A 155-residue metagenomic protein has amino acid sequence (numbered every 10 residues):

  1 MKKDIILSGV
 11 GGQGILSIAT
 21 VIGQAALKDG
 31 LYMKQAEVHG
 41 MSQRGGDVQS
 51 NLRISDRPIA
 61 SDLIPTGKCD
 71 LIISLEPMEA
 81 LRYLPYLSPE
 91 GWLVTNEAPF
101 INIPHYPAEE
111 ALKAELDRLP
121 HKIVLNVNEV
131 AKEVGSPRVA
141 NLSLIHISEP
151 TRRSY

Functional and structural regions predicted by a protein language model:
M1-S148, R152: Active-site cofactor/cluster-binding pocket
